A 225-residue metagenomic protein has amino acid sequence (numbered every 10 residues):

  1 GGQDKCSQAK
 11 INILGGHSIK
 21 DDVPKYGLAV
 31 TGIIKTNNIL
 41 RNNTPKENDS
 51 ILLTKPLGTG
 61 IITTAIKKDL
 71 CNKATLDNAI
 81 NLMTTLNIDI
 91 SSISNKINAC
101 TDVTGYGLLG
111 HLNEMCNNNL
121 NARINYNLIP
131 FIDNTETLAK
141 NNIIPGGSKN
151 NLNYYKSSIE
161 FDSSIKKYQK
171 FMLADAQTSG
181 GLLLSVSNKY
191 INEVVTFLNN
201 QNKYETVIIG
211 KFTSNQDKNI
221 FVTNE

Functional and structural regions predicted by a protein language model:
G1-E225: Helix-biased detector of long, well-ordered alpha-helical tracts
